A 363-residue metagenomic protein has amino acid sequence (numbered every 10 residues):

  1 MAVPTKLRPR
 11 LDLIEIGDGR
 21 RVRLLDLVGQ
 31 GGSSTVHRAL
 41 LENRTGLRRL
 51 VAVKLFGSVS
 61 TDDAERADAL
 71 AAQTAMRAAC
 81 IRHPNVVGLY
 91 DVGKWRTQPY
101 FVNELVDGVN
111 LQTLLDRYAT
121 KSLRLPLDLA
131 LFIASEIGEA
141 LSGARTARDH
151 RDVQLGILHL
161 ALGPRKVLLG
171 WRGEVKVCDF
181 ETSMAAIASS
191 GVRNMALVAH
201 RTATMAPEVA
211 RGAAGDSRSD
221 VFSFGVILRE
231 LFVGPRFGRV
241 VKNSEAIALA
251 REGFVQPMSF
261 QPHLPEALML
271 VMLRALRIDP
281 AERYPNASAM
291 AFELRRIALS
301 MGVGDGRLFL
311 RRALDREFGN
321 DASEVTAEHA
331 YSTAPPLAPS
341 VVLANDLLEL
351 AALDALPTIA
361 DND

Functional and structural regions predicted by a protein language model:
L25-G32, V36: Protein kinase glycine-rich loop
G57-C80: AlphaC helix of the eukaryotic protein kinase fold
V92: Activation-segment/catalytic-loop signature of the eukaryotic protein kinase fold
R96-N110, L114: Conserved short submotifs of the Hanks-type protein kinase catalytic core that shape the nucleotide-binding pocket
G138-I157: Protein kinase catalytic-loop region centered on the HRD/HxD motif
V192-E208: Conserved activation segment of eukaryotic-like protein kinases, specifically the C-terminal portion of the activation
A203-N320, E324-N345, D361-N362: C-terminal lobe helix-coil module of Hanks-type protein kinase domains
